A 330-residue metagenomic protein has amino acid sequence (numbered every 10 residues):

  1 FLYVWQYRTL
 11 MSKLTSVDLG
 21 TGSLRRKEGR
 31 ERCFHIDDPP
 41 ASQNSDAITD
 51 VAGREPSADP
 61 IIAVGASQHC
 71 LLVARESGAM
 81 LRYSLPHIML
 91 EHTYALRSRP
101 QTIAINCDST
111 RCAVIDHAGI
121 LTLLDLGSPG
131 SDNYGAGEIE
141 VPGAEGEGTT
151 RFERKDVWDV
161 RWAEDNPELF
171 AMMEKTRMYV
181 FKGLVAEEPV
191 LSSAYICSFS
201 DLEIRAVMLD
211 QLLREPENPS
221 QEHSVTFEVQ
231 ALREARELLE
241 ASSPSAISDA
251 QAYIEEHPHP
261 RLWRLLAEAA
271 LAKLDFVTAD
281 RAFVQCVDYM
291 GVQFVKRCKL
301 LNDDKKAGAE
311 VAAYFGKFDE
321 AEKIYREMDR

Functional and structural regions predicted by a protein language model:
F1-R330: Extended alpha-helical assembly domains of large eukaryotic scaffold proteins
